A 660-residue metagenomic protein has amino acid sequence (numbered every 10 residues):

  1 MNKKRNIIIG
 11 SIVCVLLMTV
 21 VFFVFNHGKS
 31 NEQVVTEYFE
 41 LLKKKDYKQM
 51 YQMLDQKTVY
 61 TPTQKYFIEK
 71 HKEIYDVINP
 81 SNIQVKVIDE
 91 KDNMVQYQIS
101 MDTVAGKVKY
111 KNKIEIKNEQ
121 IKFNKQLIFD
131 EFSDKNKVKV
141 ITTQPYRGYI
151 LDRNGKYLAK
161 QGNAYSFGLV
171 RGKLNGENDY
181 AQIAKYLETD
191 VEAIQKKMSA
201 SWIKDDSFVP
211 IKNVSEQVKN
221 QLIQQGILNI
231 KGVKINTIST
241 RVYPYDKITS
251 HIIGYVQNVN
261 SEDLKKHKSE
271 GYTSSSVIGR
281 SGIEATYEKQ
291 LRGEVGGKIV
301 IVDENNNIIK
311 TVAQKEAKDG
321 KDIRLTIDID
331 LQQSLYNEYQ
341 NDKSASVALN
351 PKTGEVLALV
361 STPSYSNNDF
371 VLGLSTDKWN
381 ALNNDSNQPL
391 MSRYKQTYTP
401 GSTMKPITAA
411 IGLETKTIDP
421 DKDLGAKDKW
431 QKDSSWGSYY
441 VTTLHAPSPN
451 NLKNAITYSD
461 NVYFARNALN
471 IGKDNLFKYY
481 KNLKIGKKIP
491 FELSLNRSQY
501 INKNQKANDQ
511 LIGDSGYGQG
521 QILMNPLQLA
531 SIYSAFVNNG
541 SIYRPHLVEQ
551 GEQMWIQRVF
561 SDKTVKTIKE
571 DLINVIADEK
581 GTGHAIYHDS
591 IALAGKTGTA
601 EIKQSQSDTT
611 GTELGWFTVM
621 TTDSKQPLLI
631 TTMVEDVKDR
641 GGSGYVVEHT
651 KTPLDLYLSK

Functional and structural regions predicted by a protein language model:
M1-C14, V21-F25: N-terminal Sec-pathway targeting helices
F22-V34, D130-V138: Aromatic-capped interface at the extracytoplasmic side of an N-terminal signal-anchor transmembrane helix
S30-D46, M53: Short, aromatic-enriched amphipathic alpha-helices that serve as compact interaction elements
Q52-P62, G551: Short, solvent-exposed secondary-structure junction/capping segments
T63-Q64, I68-A345, Y365-P389: Extracytoplasmic/periplasmic proteins that interact with beta-lactams or build/remodel peptidoglycan
D303-V312, K352-S402, I407-V634, G642: Beta-lactam-recognizing serine transpeptidase/beta-lactamase-like catalytic domain environment
S346-P351: Short hydrophobic alpha-helical segments used for membrane anchoring or interfacial signaling
V647-K660: Short, gly/Ser/Thr-rich active-site loops of penicillin-recognizing serine hydrolases
